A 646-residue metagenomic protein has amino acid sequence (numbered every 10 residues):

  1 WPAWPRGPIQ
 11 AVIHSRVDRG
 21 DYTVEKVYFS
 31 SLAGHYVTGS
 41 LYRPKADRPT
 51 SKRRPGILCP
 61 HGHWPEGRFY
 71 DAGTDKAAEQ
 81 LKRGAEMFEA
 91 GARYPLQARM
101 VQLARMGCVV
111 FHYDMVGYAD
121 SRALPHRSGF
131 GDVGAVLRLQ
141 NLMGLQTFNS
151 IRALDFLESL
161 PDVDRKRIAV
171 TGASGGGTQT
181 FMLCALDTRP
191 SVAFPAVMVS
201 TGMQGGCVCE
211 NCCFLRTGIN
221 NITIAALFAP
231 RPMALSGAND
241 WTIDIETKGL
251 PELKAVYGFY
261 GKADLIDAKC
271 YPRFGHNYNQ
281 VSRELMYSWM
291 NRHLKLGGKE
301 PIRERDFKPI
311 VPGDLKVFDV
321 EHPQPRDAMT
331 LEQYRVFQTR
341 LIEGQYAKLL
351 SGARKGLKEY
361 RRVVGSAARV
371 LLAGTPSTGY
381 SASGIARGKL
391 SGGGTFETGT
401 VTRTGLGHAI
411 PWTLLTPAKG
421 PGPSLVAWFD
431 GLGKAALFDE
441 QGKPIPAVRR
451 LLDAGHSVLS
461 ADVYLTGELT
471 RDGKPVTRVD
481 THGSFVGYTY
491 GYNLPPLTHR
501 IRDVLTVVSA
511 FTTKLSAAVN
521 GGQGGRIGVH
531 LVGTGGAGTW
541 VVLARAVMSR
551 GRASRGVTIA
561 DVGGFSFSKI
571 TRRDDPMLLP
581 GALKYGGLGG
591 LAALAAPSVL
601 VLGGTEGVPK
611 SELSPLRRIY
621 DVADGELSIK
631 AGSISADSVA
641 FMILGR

Functional and structural regions predicted by a protein language model:
W1-Y36, D47, K52, S236-S424 (+5 more regions): Alpha/beta-hydrolase-fold serine-hydrolase catalytic core, especially in secreted/extracellular enzymes
R48-L154, E158-S159, M198-N211, P421-K514 (+1 more regions): Cap/lid segment of the alpha/beta-hydrolase catalytic domain
G56-C59, V110-H112, A169, V192-P195 (+6 more regions): Structural recognition of the beta-strand scaffold that forms the well-ordered cores of secreted hydrolase catalytic
A78-Q80, A85-E89, R93-M100, R105 (+5 more regions): Accessory cap/linker subdomain of secreted extracellular hydrolases
E79, R165-R167, D264: Short acidic capping loops at alpha-helix termini that bridge into adjacent secondary structure
M87-Y94, G134-F148, V170-F181, N211-I224 (+6 more regions): Alpha-helix capping and helix-loop boundary segments enriched in small/acidic/polar residues
D155-T217, V507-L594: Primarily recognizes the serine-hydrolase "nucleophile elbow" in alpha/beta-hydrolase and SGNH/GDSL folds
T171-G176, T180-A196, G202-E210, F214 (+4 more regions): Catalytic-domain carbohydrate-binding cleft regions of carbohydrate-active enzymes
